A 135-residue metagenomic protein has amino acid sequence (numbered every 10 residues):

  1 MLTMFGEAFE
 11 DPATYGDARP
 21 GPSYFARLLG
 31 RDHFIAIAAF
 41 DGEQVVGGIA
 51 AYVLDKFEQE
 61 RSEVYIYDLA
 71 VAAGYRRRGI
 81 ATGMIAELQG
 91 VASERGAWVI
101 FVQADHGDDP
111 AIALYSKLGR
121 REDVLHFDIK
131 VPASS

Functional and structural regions predicted by a protein language model:
T3-A26: Conserved GNAT-fold acetyl-CoA-binding loop/helix
A26-A38, Y65, R121: A short helix-loop-beta-strand connector motif used in the catalytic cores of GNAT acetyltransferases and, in some
A36-A38, Q44-V53, Y65, A70: Conserved beta-strand in the GNAT
Q44, D55-I66, R76, E122-D123: A conserved beta-turn-beta hairpin within the catalytic core of GNAT-like acetyltransferases that forms part
L54, A72, D105: Residue-level recognition of the GNAT/N-acetyltransferase active site
I66, I100-A104: Conserved hydrophobic beta-strand within the GNAT/NAT acetyltransferase core sheet that lines the active-site cleft
V71, R77-G90, A113-K117: Conserved acetyl-CoA-binding loop-helix of GNAT-fold acetyltransferases
T82, E94, W98, H106-L125 (+1 more regions): Conserved active-site alpha-helix within GNAT-family acetyltransferase domains
